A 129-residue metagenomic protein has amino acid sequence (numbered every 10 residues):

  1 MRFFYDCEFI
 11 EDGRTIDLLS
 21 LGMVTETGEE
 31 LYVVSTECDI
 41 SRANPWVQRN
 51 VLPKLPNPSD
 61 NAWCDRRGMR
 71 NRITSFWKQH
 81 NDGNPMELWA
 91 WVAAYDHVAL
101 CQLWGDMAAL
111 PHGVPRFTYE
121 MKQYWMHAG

Functional and structural regions predicted by a protein language model:
R2, I16-L18, T25-P56, S75-G129: Metal-dependent phosphoesterase core characteristic of DEDDh/y 3'-5' exonuclease domains
R2-I10: Two-metal-ion RNase H-like nuclease active-site motif
E11-T15: Short glycine/serine/proline-enriched coil/turn segments at secondary-structure junctions
K54-C64: Glycine-rich phosphate-binding "P-loop"
W63, R67, W91-A94: Short, well-ordered coil↔helix boundary/capping segments
C64-K78: A short, well-structured juxtamembrane/interface segment
